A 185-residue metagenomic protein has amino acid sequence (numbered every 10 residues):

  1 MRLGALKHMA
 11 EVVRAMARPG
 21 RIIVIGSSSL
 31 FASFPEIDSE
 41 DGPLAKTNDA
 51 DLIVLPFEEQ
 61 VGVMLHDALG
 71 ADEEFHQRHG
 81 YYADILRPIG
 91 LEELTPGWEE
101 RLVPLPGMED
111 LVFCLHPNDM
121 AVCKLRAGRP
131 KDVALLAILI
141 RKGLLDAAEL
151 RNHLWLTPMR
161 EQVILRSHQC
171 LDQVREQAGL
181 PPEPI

Functional and structural regions predicted by a protein language model:
M1-I185: Compositionally biased terminal segments of proteins
